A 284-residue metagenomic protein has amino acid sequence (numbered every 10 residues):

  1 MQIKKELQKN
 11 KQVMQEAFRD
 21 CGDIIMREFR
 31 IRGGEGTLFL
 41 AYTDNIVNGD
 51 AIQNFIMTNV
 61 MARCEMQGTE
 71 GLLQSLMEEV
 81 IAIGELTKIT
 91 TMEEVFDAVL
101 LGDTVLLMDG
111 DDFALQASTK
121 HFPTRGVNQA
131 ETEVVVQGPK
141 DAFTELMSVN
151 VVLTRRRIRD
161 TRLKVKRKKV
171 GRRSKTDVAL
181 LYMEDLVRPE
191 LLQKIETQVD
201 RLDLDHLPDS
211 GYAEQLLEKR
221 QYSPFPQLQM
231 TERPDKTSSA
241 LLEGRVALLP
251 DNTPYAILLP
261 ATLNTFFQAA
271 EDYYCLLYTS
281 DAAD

Functional and structural regions predicted by a protein language model:
M1-S280: Membrane-embedded alpha-helical signal segments
D284: Glycine-rich phosphate/oxyanion-binding loops and their immediately adjacent helices within cytosolic catalytic domains
